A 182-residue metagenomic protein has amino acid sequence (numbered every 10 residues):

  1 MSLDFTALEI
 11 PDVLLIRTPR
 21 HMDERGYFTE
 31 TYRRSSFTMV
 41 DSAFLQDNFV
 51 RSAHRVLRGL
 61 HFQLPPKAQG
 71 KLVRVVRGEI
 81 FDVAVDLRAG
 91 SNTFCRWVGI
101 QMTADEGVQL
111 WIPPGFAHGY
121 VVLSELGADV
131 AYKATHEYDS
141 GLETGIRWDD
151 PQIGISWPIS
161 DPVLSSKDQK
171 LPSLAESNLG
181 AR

Functional and structural regions predicted by a protein language model:
M1-D105, E125-G127, A134-R182: Non-catalytic, conserved peripheral segments adjacent to functional cores
M102-E125: Conserved metal-binding segment of the jelly-roll/cupin
